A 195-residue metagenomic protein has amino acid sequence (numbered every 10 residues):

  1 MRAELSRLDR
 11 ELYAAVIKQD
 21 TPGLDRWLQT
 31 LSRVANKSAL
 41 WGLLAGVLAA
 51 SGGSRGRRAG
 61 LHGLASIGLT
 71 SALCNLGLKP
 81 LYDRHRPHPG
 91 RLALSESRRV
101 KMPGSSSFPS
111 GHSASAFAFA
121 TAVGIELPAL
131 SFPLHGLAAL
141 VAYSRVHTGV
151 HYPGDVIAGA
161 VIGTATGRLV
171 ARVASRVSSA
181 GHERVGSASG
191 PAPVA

Functional and structural regions predicted by a protein language model:
M1-G42, N75-S105: N-terminal transmembrane-helix/juxtamembrane module of multi-pass inner/ER membrane proteins
G23-L24, S54-A59, H88, L127-F132: Membrane-helix interface segments
S38, G42, G63-G68, A72 (+2 more regions): Alpha-helical transmembrane spans of integral membrane proteins, capturing the lipid-embedded, hydrophobic core of TM
V47-S51, A72, L76, L81 (+3 more regions): Hydrophobic membrane-targeting alpha-helices
L48-L73: Interfacial segments of alpha-helical transmembrane regions
A65-K79, F132-S144: Small-polar-interrupted transmembrane alpha-helices in polytopic inner-membrane proteins
L92-A195: Membrane-embedded catalytic cores of phosphoryl/pyrophosphoryl-handling enzymes
